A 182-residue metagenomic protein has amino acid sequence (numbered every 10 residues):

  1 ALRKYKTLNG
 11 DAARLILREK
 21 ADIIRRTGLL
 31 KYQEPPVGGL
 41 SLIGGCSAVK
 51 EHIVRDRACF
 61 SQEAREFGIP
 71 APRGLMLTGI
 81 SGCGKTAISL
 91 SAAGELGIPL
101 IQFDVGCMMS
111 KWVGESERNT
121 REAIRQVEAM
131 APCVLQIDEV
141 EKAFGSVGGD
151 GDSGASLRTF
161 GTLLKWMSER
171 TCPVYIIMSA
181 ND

Functional and structural regions predicted by a protein language model:
A1-E34: Interdomain "pre-motor" coupling segment immediately N-terminal to P-loop NTPase/helicase cores
R25-G44, V49: Flexible nucleotide-interacting loop at or near the entrance of a catalytic core
L40-D182: Walker A/P-loop NTP-binding motif of AAA+ ATPase domains
